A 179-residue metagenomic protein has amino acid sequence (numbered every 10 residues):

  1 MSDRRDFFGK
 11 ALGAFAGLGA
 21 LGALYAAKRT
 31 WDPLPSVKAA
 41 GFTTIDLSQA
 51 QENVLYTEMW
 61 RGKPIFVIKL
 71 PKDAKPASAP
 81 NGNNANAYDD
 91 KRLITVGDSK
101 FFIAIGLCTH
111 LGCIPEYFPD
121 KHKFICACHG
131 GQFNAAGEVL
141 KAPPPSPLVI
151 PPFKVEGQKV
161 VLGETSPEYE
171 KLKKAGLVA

Functional and structural regions predicted by a protein language model:
M1-F15: N-terminal secretory signal peptides and thylakoid transit peptides that target proteins across membranes
R4, M59, N134: Short, acidic, Ser/Thr-enriched surface-loop or helix-capping motifs
G9, Y25-L107, C113-F118, P151-A179: N-terminal pre-ligand scaffold of iron-sulfur
A11-Y25: Hydrophobic membrane-insertion alpha-helices, especially the h-region of bacterial N-terminal signal peptides
C108, C126: Short cysteine-rich clusters marking metal-coordination/redox-active sites
D120, Q132-V149, V155-K159: Exported/periplasmic cell-wall-interacting domains
